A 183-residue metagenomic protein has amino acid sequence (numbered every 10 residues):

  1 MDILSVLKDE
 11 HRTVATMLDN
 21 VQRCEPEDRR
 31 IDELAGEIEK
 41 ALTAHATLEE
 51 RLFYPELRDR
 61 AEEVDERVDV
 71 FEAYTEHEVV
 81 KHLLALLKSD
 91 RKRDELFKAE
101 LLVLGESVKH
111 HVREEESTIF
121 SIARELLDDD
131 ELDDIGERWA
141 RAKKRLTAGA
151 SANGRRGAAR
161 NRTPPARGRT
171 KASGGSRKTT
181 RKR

Functional and structural regions predicted by a protein language model:
M1-R183: Small-residue-biased structural context
